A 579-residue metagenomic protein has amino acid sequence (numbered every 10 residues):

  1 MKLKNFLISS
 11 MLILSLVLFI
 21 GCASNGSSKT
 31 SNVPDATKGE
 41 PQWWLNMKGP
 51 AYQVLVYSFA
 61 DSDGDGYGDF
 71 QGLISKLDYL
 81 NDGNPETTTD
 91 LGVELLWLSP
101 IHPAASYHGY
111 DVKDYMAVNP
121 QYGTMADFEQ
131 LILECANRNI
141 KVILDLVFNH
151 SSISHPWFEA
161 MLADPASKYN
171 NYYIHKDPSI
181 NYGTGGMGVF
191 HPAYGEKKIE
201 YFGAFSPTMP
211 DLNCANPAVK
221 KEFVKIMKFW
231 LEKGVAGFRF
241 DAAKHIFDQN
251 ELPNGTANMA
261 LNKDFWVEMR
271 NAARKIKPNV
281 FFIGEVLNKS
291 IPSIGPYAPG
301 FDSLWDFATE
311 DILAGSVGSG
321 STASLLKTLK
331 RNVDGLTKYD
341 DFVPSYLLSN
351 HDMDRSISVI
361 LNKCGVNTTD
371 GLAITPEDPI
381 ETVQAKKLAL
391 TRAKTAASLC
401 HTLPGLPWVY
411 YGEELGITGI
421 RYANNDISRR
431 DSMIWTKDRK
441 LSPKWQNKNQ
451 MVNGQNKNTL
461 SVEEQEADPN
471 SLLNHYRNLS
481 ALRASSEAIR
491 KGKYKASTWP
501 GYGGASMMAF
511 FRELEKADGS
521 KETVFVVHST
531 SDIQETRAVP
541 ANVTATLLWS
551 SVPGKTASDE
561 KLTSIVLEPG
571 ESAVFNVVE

Functional and structural regions predicted by a protein language model:
K2-S10: Bacterial N-terminal signal peptides that target proteins for export
S10-F19: Bacterial N-terminal signal peptides
C22-E579: Active-site and adjacent substrate-binding regions of carbohydrate-active enzymes
